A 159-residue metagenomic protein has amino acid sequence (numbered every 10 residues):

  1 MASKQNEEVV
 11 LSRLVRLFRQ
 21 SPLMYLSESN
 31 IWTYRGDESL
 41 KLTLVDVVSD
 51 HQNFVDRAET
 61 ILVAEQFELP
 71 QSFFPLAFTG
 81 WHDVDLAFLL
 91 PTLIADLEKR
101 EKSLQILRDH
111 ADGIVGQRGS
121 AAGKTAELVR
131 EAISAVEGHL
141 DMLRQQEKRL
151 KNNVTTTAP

Functional and structural regions predicted by a protein language model:
M1, N30-R35, A77-W81: A short small-residue
M1-V9: Extreme N-terminal tail/first-helix region
V9-V55: N-terminal leader/targeting helix
V10-L17, S21-E28, F78-E137: Acidic/histidine-rich alpha-helical segments that form the ligand environment of transition-metal centers
N30-S39, R108-K124, R149-A158: Inter-helical turn/loop segments and adjacent helix faces that build the functional surface of alpha-helical bundle
E38-F73, L143-L150: Conserved alpha-helical segments that form or flank metal/cofactor-binding pockets of metalloenzymes
A58, T125-P159: Short, contiguous alpha-helical
